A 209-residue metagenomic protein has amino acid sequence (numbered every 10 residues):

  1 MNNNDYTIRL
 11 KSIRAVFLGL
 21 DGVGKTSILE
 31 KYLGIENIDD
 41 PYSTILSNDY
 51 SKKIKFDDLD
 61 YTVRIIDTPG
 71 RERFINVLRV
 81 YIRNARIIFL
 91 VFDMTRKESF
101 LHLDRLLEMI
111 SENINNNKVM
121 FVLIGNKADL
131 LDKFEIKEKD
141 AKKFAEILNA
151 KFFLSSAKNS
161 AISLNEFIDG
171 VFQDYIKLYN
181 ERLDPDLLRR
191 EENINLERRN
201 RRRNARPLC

Functional and structural regions predicted by a protein language model:
M1-T26, E30-G34, K53-D60, I114-C209: Conserved P-loop small GTPase signature centered on TRAFAC-class small GTPases
I28, D67, F89, L103 (+1 more regions): Residue-level signature of catalytic and energy-coupling elements of molecular machines, predominantly ATP/GTP-dependent
G34-Y42: Post-Walker A helix-loop "phosphate-sensing" segment adjacent to the P-loop in P-loop NTPases
Y61-I75: Switch II (G3) loop of P-loop NTPases
P69, M94-T95, A128: Conserved Walker B
R73-V77, S99, D140, S163: Short acidic active-site motifs
I75-K97, L103, N113: Inter-motif core of Ras-like GTPase G domains
D104-E108: Generic structural signal for well-ordered alpha-helices, preferentially at hydrophobic/aromatic core positions
